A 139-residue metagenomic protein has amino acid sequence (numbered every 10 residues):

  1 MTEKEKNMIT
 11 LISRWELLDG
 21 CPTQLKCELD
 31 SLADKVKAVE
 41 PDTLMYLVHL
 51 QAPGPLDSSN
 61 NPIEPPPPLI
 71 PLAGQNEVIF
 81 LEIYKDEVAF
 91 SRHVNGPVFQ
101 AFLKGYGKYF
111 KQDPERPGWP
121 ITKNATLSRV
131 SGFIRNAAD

Functional and structural regions predicted by a protein language model:
T2-N7, L47-Q75, A101-D139: Glycine-rich beta-strand-turn "strand-cap" elements at beta-sheet edges
M8-E16, I79-L81: Active-site-flanking beta-strand signature of metal-NTP-handling nucleotidyl enzymes and homologous cyclase-like
W15-G20, Y84-D86: Structural beta->alpha junctions
T23-C27, K85-G96: Short amphipathic alpha-helices within nucleic acid-binding modules
L29, H93-V94, L103-Y106: Short, flexible helix/strand-to-coil boundary loops that buttress conserved ligand/catalytic motifs in alpha/beta
L32-A38: Helix-loop element at the rim of GNAT/NAT acetyltransferase active sites that forms part of the acceptor-substrate
D42-T43: Short acidic amphipathic segments
E77, E82-I83, E87-R92, A101: Mid-chain, well-packed structural core segment of small domains
